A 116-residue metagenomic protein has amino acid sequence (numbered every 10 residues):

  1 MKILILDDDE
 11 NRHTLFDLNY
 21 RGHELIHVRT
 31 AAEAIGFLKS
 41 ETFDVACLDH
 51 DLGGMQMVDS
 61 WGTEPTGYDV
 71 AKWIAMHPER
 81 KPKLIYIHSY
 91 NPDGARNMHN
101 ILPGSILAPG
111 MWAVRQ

Functional and structural regions predicted by a protein language model:
M1-Q116: Catalytic phosphate/metal-binding cores of nucleic-acid and nucleotide-processing enzymes, i.e., regions that mediate
